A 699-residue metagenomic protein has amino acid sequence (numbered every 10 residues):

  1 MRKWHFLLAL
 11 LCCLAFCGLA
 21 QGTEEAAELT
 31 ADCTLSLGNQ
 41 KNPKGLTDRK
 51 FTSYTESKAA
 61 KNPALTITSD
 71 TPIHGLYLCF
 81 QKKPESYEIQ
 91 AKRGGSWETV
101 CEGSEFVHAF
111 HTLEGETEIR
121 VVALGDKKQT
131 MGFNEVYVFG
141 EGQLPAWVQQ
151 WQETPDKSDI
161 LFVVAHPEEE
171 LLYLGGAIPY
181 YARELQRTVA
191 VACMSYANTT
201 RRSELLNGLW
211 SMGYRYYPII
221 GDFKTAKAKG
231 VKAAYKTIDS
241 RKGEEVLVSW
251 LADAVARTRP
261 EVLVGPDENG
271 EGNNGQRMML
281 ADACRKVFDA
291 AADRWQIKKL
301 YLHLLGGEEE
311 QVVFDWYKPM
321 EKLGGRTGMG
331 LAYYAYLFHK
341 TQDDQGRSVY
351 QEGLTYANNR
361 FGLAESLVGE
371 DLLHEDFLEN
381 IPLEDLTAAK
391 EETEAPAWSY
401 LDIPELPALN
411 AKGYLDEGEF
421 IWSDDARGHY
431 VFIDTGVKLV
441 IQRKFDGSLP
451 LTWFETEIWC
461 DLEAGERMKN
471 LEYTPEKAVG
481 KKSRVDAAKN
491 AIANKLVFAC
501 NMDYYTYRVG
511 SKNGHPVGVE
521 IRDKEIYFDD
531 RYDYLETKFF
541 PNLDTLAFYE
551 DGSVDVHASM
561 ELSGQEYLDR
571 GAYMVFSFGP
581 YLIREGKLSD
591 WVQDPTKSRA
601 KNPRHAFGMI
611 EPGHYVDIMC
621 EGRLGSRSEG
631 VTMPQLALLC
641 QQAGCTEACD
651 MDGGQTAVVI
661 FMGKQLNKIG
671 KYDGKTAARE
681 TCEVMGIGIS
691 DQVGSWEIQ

Functional and structural regions predicted by a protein language model:
M1-H5: Positively charged n-region of N-terminal signal peptides that target proteins for export
L8-A15: Bacterial N-terminal signal peptides
Q21-I73, C79-Y87, A91-E98, E102-G103: Disordered, acidic Ser/Thr/Pro-rich linker "stalks" and the adjacent N-terminal cap of the next globular domain
E24-Y54, Q152, A291-Y400: The feature marks non-catalytic terminal segments
K58-P63, I73, K82-E85, G95-R294: Active-site beta-strand->loop->alpha-helix modules in alpha/beta enzyme cores, enriched in Gly/His/Asp(Glu)
W398-F539, D544-T545: Zymogen propeptides
Y505-K597: Active-site-adjacent helix-turn-beta-strand microarchitecture at beta-sheet edges that either contains or buttresses
V509-E536, W591-E611, Y615-T646, T656-Q699: Conserved, well-ordered active-site substructure
